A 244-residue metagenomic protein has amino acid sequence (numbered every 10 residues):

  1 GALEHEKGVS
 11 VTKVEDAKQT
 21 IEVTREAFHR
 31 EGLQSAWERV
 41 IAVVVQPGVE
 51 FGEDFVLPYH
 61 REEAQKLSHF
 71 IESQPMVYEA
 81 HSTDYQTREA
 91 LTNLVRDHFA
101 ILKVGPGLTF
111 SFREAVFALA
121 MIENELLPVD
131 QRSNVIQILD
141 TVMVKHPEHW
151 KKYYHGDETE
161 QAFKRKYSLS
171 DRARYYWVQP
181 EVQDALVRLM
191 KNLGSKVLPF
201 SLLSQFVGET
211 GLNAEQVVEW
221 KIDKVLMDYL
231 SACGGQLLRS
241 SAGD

Functional and structural regions predicted by a protein language model:
G1-E72, M76, T83: Helix-rich catalytic cores of soluble enzyme domains
S68-D244: Flexible, acidic glycine-rich loops studded with aromatic residues
